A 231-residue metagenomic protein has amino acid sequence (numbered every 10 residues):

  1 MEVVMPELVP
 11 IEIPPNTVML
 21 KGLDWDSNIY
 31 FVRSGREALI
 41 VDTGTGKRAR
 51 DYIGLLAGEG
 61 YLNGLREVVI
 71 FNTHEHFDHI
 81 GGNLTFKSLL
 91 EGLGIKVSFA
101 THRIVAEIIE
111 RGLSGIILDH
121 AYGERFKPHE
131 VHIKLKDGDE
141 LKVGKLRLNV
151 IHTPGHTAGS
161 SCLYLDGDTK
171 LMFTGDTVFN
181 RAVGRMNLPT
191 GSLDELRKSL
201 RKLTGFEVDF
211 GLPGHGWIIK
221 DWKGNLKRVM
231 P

Functional and structural regions predicted by a protein language model:
E2-L8, E12-P15, R103-H152, G167 (+1 more regions): Metallo-beta-lactamase
P6-G58, C162-G175: Conserved beta-strand hairpin/beta-sheet module of binuclear metal-dependent hydrolase folds, prominently
K21-L23, R103, K136, P154 (+1 more regions): Residues at the C-termini of beta-strands that transition into short coil/loop
G35-A38, L62-E67, G144: Short, surface-exposed connector motifs at secondary-structure boundaries
A38, T45-K47, R147-P154, A158-V229: Metallo-beta-lactamase
K47-R50, L55-E140: Active-site HxH/HxHxD metal-binding segment of metal-dependent hydrolases
G115-H120, T190, V229-M230: Short, hinge-like loop/turn segments at secondary-structure boundaries
